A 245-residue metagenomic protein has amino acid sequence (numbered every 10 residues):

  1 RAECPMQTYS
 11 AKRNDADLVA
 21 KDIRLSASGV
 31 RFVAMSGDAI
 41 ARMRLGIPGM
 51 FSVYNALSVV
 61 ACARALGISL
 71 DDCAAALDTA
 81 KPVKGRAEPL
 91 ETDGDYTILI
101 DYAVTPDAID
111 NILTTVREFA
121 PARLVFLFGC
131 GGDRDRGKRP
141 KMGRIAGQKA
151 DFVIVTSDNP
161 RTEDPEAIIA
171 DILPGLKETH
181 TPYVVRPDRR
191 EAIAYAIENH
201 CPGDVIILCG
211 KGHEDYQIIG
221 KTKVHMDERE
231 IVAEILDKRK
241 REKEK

Functional and structural regions predicted by a protein language model:
E3-P5, S28, D38, P48 (+2 more regions): ATP-dependent carboxylate-amine ligase
Q7-S10: N-terminal beta-hairpin/loop module of FHA
K12-N14, R24-S26, K81: A short catalytic or substrate-binding loop motif that flags glycine-/basic-rich loops and adjacent residues that bind
D17, R42, R86-E88: Short, basic phosphate-binding NTP loop
I23-R42: Acidic-glycine-rich active-site phosphate/pyrophosphate-binding loop
R42-M50: A short glycine-threonine-serine/GTX helix/turn-capping micro-motif
